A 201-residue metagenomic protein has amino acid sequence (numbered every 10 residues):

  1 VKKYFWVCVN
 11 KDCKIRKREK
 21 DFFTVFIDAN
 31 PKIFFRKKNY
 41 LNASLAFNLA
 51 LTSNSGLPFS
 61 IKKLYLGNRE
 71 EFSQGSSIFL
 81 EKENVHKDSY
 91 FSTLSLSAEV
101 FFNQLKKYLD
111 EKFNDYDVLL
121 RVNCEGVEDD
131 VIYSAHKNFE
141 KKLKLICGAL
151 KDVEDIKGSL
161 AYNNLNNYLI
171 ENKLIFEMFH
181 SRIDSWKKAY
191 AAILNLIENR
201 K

Functional and structural regions predicted by a protein language model:
V1-K201: Phosphate/nucleotide-binding beta-alpha loop and adjacent structural elements of enzyme active sites
